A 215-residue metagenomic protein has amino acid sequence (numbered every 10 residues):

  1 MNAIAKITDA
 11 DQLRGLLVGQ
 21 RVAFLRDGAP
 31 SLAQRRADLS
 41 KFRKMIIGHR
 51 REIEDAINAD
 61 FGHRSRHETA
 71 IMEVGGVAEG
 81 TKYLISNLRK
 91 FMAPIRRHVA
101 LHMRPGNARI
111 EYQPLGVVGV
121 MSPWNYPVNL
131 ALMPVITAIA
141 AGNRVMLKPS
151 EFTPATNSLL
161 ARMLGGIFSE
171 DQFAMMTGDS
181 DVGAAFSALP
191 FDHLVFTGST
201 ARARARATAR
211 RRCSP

Functional and structural regions predicted by a protein language model:
M1-R109: N-terminal Rossmann-like NAD(P)+-binding subdomain of aldehyde/semialdehyde dehydrogenases
R35, T81, G142, F173 (+1 more regions): Residue-level signal for inorganic ion chemistry
G48, E52, G76, Y126 (+3 more regions): Short alpha-helical
I57, N157-L160, F186, R206: Hydrophobic packing residues within well-ordered alpha-helices of enzyme cores
F61, A78-T81, I85-I95, G119-N125 (+4 more regions): Generic hydrophobic/packing signal
V99-F168, S214: Conserved small-residue-rich beta-alpha loop and adjacent elements that most often cradle the phosphate/pyrophosphate
V117, I167-P215: Conserved NAD(P)+-binding/catalytic subdomain of aldehyde/semialdehyde dehydrogenases
